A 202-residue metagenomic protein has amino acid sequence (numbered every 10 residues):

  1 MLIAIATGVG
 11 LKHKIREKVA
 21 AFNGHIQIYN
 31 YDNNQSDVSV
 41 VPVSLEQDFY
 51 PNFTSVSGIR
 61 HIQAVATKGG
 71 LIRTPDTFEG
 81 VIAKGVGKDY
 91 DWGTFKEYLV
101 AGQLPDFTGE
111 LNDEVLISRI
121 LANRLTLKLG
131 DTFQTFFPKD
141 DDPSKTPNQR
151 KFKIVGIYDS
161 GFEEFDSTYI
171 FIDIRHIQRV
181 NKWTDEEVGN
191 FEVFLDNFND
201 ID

Functional and structural regions predicted by a protein language model:
A6, T67, D89, R119-I120 (+1 more regions): Alpha-helix/helix-capping structural signal
A6-I82, Q103-L111: Hydrophobic, regular-secondary-structure patches
A21-N23, D76-V81, E110-N112, K128-G130 (+3 more regions): Extracytoplasmic
Q35-S36, K68-I72, D89-D91, N123-R124 (+4 more regions): Short beta-strands and strand-coil junctions in structured, solvent-facing domains, enriched
I82-L125: Short beta-strand boundary microenvironments
R124-K151: Short conserved beta-strand and strand-loop elements enriched in small hydrophobics with frequent Asp/Gly
K139, T146-D202: Mechanotransmission and gating elements of multispan inner-membrane complexes involved in transport and envelope
